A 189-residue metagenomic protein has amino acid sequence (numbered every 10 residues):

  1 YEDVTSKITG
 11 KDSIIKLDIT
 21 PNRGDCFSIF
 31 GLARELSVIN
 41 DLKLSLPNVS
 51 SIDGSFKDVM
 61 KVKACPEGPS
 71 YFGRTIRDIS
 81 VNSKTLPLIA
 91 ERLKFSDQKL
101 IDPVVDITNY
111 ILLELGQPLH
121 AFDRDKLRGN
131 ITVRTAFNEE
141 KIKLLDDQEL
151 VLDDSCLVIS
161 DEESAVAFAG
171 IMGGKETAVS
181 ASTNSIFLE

Functional and structural regions predicted by a protein language model:
Y1-E189: Phosphate-rich ligand and nucleic-acid binding surfaces
